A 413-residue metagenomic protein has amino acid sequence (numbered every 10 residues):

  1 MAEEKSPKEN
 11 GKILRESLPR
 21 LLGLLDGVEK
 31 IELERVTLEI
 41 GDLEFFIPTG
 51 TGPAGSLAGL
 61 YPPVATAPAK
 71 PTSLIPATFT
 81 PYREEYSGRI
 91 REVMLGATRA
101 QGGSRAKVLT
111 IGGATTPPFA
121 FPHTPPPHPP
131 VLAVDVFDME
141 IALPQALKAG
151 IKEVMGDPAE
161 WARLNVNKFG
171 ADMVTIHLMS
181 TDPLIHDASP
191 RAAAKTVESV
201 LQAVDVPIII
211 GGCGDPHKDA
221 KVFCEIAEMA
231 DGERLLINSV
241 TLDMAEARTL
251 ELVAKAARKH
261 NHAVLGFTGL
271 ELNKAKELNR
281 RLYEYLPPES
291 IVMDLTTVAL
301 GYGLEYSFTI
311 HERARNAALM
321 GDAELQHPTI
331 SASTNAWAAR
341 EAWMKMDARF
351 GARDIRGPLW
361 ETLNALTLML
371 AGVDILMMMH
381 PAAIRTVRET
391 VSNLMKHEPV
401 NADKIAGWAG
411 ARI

Functional and structural regions predicted by a protein language model:
A2-A58, P62, R353-I413: Structured C-terminal cap/extension of enzyme domains
N10-G52, V131-E160, I185-A188, G212-P216 (+3 more regions): Active-site mouth loops of central-metabolism enzymes
M94-M139: Glycine-rich, aromatic-flanked loop segments that form ligand/cofactor-binding clefts across common enzyme folds
P130-V136, D172-I176, V206-G212, E233-V240 (+4 more regions): Hydrophobic faces of well-ordered beta-strands that scaffold small-molecule active sites in alpha/beta enzyme cores
L143-L147, G170-V200, V204, I210-P216 (+1 more regions): Glycine-rich, proline-tolerant flexible connector loops at the mouths of alpha/beta enzymes
V154-V166, A220-F223, L359-L366: Short, acidic/polar
V166-G170, E198-A203, C224-D231, E251-H260 (+1 more regions): Acidic (Asp/Glu)-rich catalytic clusters
D243-T390: Catalytic alpha/beta core domains of metabolic enzymes, predominantly
